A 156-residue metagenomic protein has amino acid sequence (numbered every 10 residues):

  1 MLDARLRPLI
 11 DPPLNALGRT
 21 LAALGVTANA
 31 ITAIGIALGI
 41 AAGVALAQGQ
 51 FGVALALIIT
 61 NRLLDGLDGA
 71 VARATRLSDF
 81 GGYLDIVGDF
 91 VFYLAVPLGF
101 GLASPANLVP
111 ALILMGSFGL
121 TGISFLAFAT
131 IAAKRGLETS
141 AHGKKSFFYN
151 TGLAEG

Functional and structural regions predicted by a protein language model:
M1-A56, A154: Topogenic membrane-insertion module of multi-pass membrane proteins
M1-G18, V87-G156: A feature for the membrane-embedded catalytic helix bundles of lipid/isoprenoid biosynthetic enzymes
P13-A23, Q48, V71-D79, E138-K145: Short juxtamembrane and helix-loop transition motifs at transmembrane-helix boundaries in membrane proteins
A30, R76, F147-N150: Short, flexible coil/turn micro-motifs enriched in small/turn-prone residues
T32-F80, I113-G116: Membrane-embedded alpha-helical segments that form the functional core of polytopic membrane enzymes, especially those
Y83-L84: Membrane-interface alpha-helices at helix entry/exit sites of multi-pass transporters
